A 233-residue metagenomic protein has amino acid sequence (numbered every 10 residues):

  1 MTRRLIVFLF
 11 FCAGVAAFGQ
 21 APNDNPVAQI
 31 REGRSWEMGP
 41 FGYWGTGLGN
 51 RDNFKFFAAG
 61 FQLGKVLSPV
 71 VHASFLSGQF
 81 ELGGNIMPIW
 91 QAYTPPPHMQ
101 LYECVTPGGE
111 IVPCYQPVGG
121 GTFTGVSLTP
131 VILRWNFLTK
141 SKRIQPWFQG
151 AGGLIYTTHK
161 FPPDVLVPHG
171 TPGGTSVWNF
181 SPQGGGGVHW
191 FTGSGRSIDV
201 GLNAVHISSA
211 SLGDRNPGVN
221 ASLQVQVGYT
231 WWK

Functional and structural regions predicted by a protein language model:
M1-I30: Cleavable N-terminal export/targeting peptides
Q20-S35, S68-F80, L138-Q145, T192-I198: Short loop/turn motifs that connect adjacent beta-strands in outer-membrane beta-barrel proteins
M38-G42, F80-I86, P146-G152, G184-G186 (+2 more regions): Membrane-embedded beta-strand positions of outer-membrane beta-barrel proteins
G42-L48, I86-A92, G152-K160, W190 (+2 more regions): Transmembrane beta-strands of outer-membrane beta-barrel pores
T46-N50, C114-G120, V165-G174, A210-P217: Extracellular loop and loop/strand-boundary signature of outer-membrane beta-barrel proteins
F57-P162: Gram-negative (and chloroplast) outer-membrane scaffold detector with strong preference for beta-barrel transmembrane
F61, V219-K233: Outer-membrane beta-barrel "beta-signal"
K65-L67, W135-F137, V188-W190, V227-W231: Residue-level signature of outer-membrane beta-barrel architecture
